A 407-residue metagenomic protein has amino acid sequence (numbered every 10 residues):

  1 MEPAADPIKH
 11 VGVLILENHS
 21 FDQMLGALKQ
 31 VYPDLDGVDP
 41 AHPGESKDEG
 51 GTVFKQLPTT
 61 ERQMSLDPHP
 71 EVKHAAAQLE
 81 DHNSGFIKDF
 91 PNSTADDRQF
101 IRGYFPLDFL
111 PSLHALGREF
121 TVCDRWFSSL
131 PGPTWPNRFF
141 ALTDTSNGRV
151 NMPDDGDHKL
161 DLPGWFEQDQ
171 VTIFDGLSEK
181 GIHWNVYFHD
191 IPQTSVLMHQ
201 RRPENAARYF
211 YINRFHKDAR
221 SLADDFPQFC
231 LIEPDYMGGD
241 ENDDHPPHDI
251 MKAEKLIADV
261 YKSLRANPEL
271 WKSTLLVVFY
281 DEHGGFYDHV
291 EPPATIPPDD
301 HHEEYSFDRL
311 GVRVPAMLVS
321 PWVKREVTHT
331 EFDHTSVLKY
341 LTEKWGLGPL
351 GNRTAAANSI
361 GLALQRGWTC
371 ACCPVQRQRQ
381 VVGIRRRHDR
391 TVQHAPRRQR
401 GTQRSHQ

Functional and structural regions predicted by a protein language model:
M1-Q407: N-terminal pro-sequences and low-complexity stem/linker regions of secreted or lumenal proteins
